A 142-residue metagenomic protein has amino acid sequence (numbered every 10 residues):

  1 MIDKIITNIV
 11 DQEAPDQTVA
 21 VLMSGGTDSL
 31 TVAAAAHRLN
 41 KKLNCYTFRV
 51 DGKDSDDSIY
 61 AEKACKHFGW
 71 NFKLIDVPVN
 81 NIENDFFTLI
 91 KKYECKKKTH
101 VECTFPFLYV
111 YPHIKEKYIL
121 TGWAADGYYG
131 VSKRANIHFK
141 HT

Functional and structural regions predicted by a protein language model:
M1-T142: ATP-dependent adenylate-handling active sites, centered on carboxylate activation for C-N bond formation
